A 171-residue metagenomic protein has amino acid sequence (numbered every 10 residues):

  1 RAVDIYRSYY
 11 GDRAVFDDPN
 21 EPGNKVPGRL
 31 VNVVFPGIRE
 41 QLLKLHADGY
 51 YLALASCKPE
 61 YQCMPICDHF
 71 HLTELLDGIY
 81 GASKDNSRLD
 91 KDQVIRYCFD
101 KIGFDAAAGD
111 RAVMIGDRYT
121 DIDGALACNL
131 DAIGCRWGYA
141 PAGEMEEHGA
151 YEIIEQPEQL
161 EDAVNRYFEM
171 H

Functional and structural regions predicted by a protein language model:
A2-D4, T73-R88: A short, structured active-site edge motif that brings together acidic residues
D12-L54, E60, M64: Short, acidic loop-to-helix structural element flanking the phosphoryl-transfer center in phosphate-processing enzymes
G37, K58, D117, W137-A140 (+1 more regions): Short beta->alpha linker loops
R39-H46, F99, I122-L126: Surface-exposed amphipathic alpha-helices with a cationic face
D48-Y50, I102-D110, Y167-M170: Glycine-rich phosphate-binding loop signature in dinucleotide/nucleotide-binding domains
T73-D77, D105, Y151: Conserved H-loop
D90-G124: Conserved Lys-Pro-Asp/Glu-containing loop-to-beta segment of HAD-superfamily phosphomonoesterases, centered on
M114-I154: Acidic, Mg2+-coordinating phosphoryl-transfer loop and its flanking beta/alpha structural elements, shared across
